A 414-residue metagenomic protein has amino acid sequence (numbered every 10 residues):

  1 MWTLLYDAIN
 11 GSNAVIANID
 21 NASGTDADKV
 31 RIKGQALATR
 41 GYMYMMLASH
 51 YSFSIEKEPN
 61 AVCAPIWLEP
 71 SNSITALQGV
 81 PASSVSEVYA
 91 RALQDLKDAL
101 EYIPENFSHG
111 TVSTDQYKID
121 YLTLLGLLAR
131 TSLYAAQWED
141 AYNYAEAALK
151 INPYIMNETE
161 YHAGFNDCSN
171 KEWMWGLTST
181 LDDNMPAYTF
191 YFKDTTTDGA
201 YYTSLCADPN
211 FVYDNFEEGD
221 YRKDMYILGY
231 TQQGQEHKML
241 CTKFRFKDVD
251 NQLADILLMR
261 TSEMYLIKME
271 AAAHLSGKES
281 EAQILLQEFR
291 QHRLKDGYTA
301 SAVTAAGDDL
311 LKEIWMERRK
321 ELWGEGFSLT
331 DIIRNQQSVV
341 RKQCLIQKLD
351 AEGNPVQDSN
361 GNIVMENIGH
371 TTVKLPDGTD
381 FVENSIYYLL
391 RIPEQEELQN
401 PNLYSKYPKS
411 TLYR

Functional and structural regions predicted by a protein language model:
M1-Y51, S83, L100-E105, N251-I256 (+2 more regions): Conserved, well-structured interaction surfaces
I9-S12, Y89, L96, A145 (+2 more regions): Inward-facing hydrophobic residues that define packing positions of alpha-helical scaffold repeats
Y89, W138, K278-E279: TPR-repeat structural position
K97, Y121-I155: Aromatic-residue-lined binding/catalytic grooves and analogous aromatic/hydrophobic interfacial grooves in multimeric
K118, Y142-T261, D296-S301, G307 (+8 more regions): Hydrophobic-face positions in mid-chain alpha helices that act as interaction patches
